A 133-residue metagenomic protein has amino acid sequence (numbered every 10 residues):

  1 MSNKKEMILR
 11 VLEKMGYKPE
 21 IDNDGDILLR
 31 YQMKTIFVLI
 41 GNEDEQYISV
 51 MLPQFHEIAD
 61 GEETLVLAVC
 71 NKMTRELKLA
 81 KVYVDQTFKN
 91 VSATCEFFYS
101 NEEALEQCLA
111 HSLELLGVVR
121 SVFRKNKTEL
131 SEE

Functional and structural regions predicted by a protein language model:
M1-F37, V84-D85: Charge-rich, low-complexity N-terminal segments
N3-M7, I58-V66, A104, C108-L115: Short amphipathic alpha-helical segments
D26-L28, Q46-I48, K89-V91: Hydrophobic residues embedded in beta-strands of well-ordered beta-sheets
Q32-E63: Long, continuous compositionally biased terminal/linker segments
L52-N90: Short, internal acidic amphipathic alpha-helical interface segments that mediate docking to partner proteins
F88-H111, R124-K125: Well-ordered alpha/beta subsegment
L115, V119-N126: Long, charge-dense
K127-E133: Short, highly charged C-terminal tails/helix-capping segments
